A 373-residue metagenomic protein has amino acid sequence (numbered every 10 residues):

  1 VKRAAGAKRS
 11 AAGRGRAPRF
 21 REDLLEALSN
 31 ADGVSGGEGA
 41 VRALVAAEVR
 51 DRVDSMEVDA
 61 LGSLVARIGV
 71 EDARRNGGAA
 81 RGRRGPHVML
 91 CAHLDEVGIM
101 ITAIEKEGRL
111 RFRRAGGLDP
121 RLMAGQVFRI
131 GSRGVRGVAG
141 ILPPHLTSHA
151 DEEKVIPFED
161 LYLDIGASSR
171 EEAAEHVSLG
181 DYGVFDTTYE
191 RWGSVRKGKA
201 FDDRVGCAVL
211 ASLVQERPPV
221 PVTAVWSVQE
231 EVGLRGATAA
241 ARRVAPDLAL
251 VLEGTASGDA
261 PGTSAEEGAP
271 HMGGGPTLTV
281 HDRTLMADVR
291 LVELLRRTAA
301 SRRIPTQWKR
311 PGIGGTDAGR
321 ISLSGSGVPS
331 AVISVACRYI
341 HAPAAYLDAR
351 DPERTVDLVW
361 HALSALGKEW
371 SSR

Functional and structural regions predicted by a protein language model:
V1-R373: N-terminal hydrophobic/helix-forming segments and targeting peptides
